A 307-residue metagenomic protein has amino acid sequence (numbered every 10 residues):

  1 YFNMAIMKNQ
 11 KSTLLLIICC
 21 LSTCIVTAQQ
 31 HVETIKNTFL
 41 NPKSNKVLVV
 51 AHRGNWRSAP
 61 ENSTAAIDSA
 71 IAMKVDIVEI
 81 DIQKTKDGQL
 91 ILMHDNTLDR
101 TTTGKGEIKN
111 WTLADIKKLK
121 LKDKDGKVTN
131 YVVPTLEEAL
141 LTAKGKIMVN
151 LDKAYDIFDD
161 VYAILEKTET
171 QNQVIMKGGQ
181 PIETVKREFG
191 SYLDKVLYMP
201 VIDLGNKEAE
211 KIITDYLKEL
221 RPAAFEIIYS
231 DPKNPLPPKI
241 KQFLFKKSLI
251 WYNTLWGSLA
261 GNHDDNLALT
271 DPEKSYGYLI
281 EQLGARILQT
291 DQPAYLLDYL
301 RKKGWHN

Functional and structural regions predicted by a protein language model:
Y1-V32: Bacterial Sec-dependent N-terminal signal peptides
A28-N307: Phosphate-group recognition and catalysis centered on beta-loop-alpha active-site segments
